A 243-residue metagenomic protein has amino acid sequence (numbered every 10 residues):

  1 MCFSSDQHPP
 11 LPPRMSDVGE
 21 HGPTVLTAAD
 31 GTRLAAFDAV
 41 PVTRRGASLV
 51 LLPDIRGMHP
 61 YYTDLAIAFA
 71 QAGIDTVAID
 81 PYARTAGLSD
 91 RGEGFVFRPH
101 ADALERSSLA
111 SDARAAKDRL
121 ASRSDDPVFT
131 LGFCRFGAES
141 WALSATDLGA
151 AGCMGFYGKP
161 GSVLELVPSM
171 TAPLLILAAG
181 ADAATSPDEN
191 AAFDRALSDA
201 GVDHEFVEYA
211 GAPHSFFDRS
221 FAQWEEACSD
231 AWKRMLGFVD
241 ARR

Functional and structural regions predicted by a protein language model:
M1-R243: N-terminal cap/leader regions of alpha/beta-hydrolase-fold enzymes, predominantly small-molecule hydrolases
